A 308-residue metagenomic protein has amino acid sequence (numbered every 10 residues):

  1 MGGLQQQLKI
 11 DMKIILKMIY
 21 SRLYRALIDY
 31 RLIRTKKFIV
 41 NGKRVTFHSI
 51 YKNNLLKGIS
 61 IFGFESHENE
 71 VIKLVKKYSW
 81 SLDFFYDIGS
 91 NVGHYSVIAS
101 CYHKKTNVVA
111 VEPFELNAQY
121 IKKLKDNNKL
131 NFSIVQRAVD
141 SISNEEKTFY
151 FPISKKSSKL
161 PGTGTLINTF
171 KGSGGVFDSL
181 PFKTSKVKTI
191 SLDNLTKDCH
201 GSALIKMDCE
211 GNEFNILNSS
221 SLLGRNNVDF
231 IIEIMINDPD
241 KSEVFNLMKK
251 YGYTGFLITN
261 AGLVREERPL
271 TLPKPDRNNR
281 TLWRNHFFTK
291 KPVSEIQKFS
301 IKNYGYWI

Functional and structural regions predicted by a protein language model:
G2-S133, G175-K183, K197-C199, I258-I308: S-adenosyl-L-methionine
F62-Y86, E145, G164-N226, N237-E243 (+1 more regions): Short internal loop-to-helix segment that lines adenine-nucleotide cofactor pockets
S90-V92, E115, S141, C209-G211 (+1 more regions): Short, glycine/acidic-enriched loop or turn micro-motifs at the edges of active sites
A99, I121, K147-F149, I216-S220: Hydrophobic packing residues within well-ordered alpha-helices of enzyme cores
K122-I190: S-adenosyl-L-methionine
D126-N128, Y150-K155, L223-G224, L247-K250 (+1 more regions): Short, hinge-like loop/turn segments at secondary-structure boundaries
V228-I231: Proline-aspartate-enriched helix->loop->beta-strand connector
F245-R265: A SAM-dependent methyltransferase catalytic signature shared across enzymes that methylate proteins
